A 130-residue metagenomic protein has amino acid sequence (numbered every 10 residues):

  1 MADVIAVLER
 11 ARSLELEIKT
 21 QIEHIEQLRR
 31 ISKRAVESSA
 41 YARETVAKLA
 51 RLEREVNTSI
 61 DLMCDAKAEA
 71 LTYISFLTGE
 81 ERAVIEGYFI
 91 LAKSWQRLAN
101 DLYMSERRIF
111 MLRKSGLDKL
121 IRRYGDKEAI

Functional and structural regions predicted by a protein language model:
M1-Y73, R97, D126-I130: N-terminal interaction/assembly modules
V7, C64, G79, M104-S105 (+1 more regions): Short alpha-helical segments used as structural interaction elements across diverse proteins
A66-E69, Y73, L77-E81, L112: N-terminal positioning helix adjacent to the helix-turn-helix/winged-helix DNA-binding module
F76-K93: Short amphipathic alpha helix immediately N-terminal
L91-R108: Helix-turn-helix DNA-binding module
Y103-R123: DNA-recognition helix of helix-turn-helix
